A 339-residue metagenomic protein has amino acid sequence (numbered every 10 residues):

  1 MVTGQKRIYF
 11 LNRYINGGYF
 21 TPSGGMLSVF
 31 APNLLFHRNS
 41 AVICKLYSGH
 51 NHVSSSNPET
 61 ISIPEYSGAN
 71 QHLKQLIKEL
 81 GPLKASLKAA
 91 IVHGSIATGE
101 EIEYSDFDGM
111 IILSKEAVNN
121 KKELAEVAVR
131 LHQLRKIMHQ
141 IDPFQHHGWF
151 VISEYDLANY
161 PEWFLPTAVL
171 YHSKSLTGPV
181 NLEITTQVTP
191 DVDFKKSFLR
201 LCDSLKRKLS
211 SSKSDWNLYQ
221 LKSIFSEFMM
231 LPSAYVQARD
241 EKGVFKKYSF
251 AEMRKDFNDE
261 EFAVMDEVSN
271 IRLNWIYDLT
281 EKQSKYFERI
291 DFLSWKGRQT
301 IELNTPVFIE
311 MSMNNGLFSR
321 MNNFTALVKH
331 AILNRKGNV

Functional and structural regions predicted by a protein language model:
V2-V42, Y47-H50, T186-V339: Conserved nucleotidyltransferase catalytic core and NTase-mimicking acidic/glycine-rich helix/loop elements in nucleic
R7-G24, P64-G81, D106-L113, F164-L176: Charged, low-complexity, helix/coiled-coil-prone segments
N39-H72, K121-E123, A128-F225, M230 (+4 more regions): Conserved NTP/Mg2+-binding pocket subregion across the NTase superfamily
I77-F107, I111-A117: Active-site nucleotide-donor binding segment shared across nucleotidyl transfer reactions
L80-A89, H139-D142, E260-V264: Short secondary-structure junctions
G99-I102, L157-W163, N274-D278: Short, solvent-exposed polar/charged micro-motifs at secondary-structure junctions
S105, M110, K122-L124, K242: Residue-level signature of transmembrane alpha-helix interfaces in integral membrane proteins
V118-K122, F164, V236-V244: Short, solvent-exposed secondary-structure capping/transition elements
